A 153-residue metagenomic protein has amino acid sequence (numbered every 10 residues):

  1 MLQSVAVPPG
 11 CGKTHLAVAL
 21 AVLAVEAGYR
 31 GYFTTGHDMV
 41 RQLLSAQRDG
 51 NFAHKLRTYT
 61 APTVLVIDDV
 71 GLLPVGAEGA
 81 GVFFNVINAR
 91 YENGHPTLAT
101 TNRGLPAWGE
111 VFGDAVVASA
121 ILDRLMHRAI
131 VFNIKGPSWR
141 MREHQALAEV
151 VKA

Functional and structural regions predicted by a protein language model:
M1-L16: Walker A/P-loop nucleotide-binding motif
C11, E26-G31: Glycine-rich loop-to-alpha-helix module at the N-terminal edge of alpha/beta enzyme cores
H15, E26, Y59-T60: Short gly/pro-enriched beta-turn/loop segments at secondary-structure junctions
R30, T34, D38-V64, V70-A153: Replace "adjacent to P-loop NTPase cores in ATP/GTP-dependent enzymes" with "adjacent to NTP-binding cores
